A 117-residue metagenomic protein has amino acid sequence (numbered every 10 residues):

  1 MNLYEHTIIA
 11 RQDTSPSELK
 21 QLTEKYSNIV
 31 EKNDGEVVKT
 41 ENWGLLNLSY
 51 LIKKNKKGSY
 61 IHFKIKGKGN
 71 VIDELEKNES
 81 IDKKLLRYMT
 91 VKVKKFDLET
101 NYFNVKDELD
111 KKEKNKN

Functional and structural regions predicted by a protein language model:
N2-N117: Structured, basic alpha/beta domains of bacterial-type, RNA-associated proteins
